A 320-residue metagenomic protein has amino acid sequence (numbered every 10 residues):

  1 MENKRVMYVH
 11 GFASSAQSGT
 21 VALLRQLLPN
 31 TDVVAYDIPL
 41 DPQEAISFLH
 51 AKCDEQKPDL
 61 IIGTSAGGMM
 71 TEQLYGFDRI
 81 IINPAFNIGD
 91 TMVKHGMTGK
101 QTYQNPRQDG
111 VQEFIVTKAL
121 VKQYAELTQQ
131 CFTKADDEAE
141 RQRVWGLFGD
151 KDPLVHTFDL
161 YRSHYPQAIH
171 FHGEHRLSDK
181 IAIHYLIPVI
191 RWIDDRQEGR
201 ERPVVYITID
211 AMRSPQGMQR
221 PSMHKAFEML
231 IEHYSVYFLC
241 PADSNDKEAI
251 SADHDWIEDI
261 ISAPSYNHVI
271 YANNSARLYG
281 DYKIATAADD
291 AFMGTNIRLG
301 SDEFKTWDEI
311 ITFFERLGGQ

Functional and structural regions predicted by a protein language model:
E2-E55: Active-site catalytic motif of lipid deacylating hydrolases and related acyltransferases
A35-E44, F171-H175, Y271-N274: Short beta->alpha junction loops
D59-G63, R79-I81, V144-D150, H268-Y271 (+2 more regions): Short, hydrophobic beta-strand segments that form beta-sheet elements in well-ordered domains
I62-E72: Gly/Ala-rich beta-loop-alpha elbow adjacent to hydrolase catalytic centers
D78-I80, P84-I193: The alpha/beta-hydrolase serine catalytic core
R200, D246-Q320: C-terminal cap/substrate-recognition subdomain and adjoining C-terminal extension of metal-dependent phosphatase-like
R200-M218: Asp-based phosphoryl-transfer active-site loop
R213-F238: Short, acidic loop-to-helix structural element flanking the phosphoryl-transfer center in phosphate-processing enzymes
